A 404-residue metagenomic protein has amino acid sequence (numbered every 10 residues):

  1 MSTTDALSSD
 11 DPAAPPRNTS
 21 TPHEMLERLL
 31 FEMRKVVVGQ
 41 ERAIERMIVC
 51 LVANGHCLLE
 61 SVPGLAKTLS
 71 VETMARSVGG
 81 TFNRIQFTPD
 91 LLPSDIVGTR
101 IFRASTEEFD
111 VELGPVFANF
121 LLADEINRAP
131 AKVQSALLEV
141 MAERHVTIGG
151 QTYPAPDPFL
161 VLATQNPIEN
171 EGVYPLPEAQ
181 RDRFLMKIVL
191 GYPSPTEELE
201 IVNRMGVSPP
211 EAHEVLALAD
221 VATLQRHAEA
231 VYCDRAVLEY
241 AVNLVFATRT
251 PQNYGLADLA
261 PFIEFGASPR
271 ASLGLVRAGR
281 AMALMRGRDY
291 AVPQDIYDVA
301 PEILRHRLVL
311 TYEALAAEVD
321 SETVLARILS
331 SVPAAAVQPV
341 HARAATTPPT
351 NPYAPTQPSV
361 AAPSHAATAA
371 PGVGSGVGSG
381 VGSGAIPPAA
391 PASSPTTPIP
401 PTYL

Functional and structural regions predicted by a protein language model:
S2-P15, N253-G374, G378-L404: C-terminal engagement/docking regions of AAA+ P-loop ATPases
S2-R34: Conserved ASCE P-loop NTPase core motifs with emphasis on AAA+ ATPases
P15-H23, V36-V37, V173, K187-D258 (+4 more regions): Conserved C-terminal "switch" segment of AAA+ ATPases
T21-L65: Pre-Walker A (pre-P-loop) alpha-helix and adjacent loop at the N terminus of AAA/AAA+ ATPase modules, a conserved
R46-V49, F102-L122, Q151: Conserved alpha-helical scaffold flanking the Walker A/P-loop in AAA+ ATPase domains
L51-T88: Walker A/P-loop
S61, D124-E125, A136: Walker B catalytic acidic pair
R103-E108, E125, A129-V133, M141-V231 (+1 more regions): Canonical AAA+ ATPase core
